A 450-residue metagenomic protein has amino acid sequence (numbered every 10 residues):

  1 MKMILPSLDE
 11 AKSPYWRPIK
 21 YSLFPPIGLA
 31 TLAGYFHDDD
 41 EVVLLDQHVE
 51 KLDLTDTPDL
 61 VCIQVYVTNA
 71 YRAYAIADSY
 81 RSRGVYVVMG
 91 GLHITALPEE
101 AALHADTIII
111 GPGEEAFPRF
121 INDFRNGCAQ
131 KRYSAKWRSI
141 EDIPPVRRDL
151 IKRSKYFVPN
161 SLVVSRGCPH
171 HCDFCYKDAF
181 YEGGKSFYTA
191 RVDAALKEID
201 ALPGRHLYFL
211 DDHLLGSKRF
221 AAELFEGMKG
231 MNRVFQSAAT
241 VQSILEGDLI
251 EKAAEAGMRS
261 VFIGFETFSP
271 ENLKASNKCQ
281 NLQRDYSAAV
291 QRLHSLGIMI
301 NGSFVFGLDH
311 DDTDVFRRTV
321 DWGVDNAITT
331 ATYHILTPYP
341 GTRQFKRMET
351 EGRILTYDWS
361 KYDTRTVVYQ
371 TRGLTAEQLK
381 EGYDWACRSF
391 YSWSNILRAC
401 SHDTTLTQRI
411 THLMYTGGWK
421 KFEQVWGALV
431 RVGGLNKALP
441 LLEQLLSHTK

Functional and structural regions predicted by a protein language model:
M1-L202: Acidic, low-complexity intrinsically disordered segments
M1-L5, E10, D38-L44, S82 (+6 more regions): Radical SAM enzyme core and accessory elements
L8-S13, P98-E100, R219, E271-S276 (+3 more regions): Flexible glycine/acidic-rich beta-alpha junction loops that bind and position SAM and/or redox cofactors in anaerobic
Y35, D39, S79, R83 (+11 more regions): Alpha-helical structural signal in soluble globular domains
I63, I110, F209-D211, I263 (+1 more regions): Conserved beta-strand positions
V88-M89, I109, R132, Q236-A238 (+2 more regions): Structural detector of well-ordered beta-strand residues that form the stable sheet scaffold of enzyme domains
E100-R119, K252-V261, R318-Y333: Structural recognition of alpha->loop->beta junctions
P144-N301, L308, T313-D314, D321: Radical SAM [4Fe-4S] cluster-binding motif and immediate context
